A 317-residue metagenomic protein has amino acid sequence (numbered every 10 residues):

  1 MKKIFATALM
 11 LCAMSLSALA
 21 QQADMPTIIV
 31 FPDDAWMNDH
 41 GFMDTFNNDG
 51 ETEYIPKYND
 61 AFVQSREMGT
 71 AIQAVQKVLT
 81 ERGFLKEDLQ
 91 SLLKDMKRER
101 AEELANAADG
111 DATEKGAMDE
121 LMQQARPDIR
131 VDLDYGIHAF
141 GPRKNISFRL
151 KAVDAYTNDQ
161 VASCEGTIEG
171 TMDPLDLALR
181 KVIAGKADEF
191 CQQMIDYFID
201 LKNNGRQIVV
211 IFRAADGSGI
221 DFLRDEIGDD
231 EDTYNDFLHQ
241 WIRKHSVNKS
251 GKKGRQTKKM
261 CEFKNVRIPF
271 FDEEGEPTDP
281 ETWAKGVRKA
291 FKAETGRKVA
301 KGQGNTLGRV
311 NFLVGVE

Functional and structural regions predicted by a protein language model:
K3-L16: Sec-dependent N-terminal signal peptides
Q21-F42, D159-S250: C-terminal/domain-edge helix-coil "capping" segments
P26, R82, I129, K144-R149 (+2 more regions): Envelope-exposed proteins and targeting segments
N38-G41, M96-R100, F140-R143, G219-D221: Extracytoplasmic/secreted cell-surface and envelope-processing proteins
F42-G116, E120-R130, D232-T295: N-terminal segment of the mature soluble domain
L92-G110, A152-L175: Short, flexible helix-coil linker/hinge segments at the edges of structured domains or between repeats
I129-M172, N311-E317: Amphipathic beta-strand/beta-sheet edge segments enriched in Tyr/Trp
T282-E317: A cross-taxonomic marker for long C-terminal extensions/tails that follow the last structured domain
